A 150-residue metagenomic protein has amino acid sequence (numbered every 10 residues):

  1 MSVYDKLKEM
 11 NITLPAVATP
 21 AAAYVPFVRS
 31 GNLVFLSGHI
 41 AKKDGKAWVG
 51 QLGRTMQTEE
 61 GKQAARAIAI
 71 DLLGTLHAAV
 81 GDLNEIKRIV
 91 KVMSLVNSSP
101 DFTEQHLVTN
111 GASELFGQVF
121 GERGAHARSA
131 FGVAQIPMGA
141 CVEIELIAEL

Functional and structural regions predicted by a protein language model:
M1-L150: Short, polar/acidic, helix-capping and beta-turn segments at strand->helix junctions that line the mouths
